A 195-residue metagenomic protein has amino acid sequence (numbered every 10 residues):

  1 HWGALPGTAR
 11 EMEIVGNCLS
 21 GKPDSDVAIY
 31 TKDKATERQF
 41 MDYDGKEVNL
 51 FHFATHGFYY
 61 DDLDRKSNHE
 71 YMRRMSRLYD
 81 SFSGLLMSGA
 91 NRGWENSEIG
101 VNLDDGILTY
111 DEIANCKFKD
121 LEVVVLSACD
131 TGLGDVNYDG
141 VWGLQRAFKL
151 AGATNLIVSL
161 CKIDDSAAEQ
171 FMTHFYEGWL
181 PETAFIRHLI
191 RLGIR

Functional and structural regions predicted by a protein language model:
H1-R195: Catalytic cores of enzymes
